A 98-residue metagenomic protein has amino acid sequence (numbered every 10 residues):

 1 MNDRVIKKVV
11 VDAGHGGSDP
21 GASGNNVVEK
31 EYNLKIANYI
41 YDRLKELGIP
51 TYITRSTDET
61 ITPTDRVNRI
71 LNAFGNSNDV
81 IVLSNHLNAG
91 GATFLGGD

Functional and structural regions predicted by a protein language model:
M1-D98: Catalytic-core regions of hydrolytic enzymes
